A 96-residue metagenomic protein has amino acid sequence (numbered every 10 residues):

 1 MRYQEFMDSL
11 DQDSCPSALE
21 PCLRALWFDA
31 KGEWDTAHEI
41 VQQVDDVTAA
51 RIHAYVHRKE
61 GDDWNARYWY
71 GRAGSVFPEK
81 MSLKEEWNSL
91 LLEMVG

Functional and structural regions predicted by a protein language model:
M1-D13, L26-E39, N88-L90: Repeat-mediated protein-protein interaction surfaces in helical alpha-solenoids
D8-C15, H38-V47, G74-P78: Solenoid-like repeat scaffolds
D11-Q12, A18, A54-D63, K80-G96: TPR/TPR-like alpha-solenoid helical repeat scaffolds
P21, A50-H53: TPR repeat positional signature
L23-W27, V56-H57: Residue-level signature for tetratricopeptide repeat
D45-V47, K59-M81: TPR/TPR-like (Sel1-like) alpha-helical repeat modules
